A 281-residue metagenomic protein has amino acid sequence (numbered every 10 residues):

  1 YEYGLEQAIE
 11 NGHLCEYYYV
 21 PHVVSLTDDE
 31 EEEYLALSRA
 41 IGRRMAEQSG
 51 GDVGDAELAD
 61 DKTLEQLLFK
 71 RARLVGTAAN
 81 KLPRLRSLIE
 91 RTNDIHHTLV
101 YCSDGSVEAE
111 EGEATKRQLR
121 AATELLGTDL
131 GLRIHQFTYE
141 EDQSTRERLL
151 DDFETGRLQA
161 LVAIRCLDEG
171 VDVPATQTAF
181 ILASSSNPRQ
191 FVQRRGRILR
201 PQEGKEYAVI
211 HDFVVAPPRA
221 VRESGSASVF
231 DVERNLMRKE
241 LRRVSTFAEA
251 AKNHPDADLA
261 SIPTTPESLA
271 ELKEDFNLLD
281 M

Functional and structural regions predicted by a protein language model:
Y1-H97, G105-S106, E111-E124: Interdomain helical connector at the RecA1-RecA2 junction of SF1/SF2 helicase-like NTPases
E2, E31, A79-L85, P188-V192 (+2 more regions): Amphipathic alpha-helical transducer elements in NTP-driven molecular machines
Q7-E10, V23-D28, G105-V107, D142 (+4 more regions): Conserved nucleotide-binding/hydrolysis micro-motifs of P-loop NTPases
L14-Y18, L130-R133, P174-T178, E203-I210: Short glycine-/polar-rich loops that comprise or flank the Walker A/P-loop and associated switch/sensor motifs
V53, R222-M281: Long, largely alpha-helical accessory region at the distal end of helicase-like NTP-driven motors
L99, Q118-D168: Conserved helicase ATPase core of P-loop NTP-dependent helicases/translocases
V162-I164, E169-S185, Q190-R194, Y207-F213: A short beta-strand element within the Helicase C-terminal
R197-R234: Conserved segment of the helicase C-terminal RecA-like domain
